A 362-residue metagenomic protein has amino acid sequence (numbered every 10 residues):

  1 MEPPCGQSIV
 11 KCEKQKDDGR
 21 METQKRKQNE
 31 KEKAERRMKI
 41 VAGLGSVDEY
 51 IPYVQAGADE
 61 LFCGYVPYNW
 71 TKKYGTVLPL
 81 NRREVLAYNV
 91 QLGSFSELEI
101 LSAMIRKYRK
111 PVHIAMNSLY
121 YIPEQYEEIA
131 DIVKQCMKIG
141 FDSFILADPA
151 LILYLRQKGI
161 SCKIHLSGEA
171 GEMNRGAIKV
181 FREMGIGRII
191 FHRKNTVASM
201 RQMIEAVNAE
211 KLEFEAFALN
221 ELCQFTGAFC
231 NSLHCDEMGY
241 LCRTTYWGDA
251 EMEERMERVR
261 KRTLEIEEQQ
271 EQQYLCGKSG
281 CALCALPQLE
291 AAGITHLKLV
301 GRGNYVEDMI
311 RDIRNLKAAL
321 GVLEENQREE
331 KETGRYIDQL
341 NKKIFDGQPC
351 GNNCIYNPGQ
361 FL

Functional and structural regions predicted by a protein language model:
D17-D18, N29: Acidic/polar hotspots within intrinsically disordered regions
K25, K31-A170, A198-L362: Active-site pocket-lining/capping segments in soluble small-molecule metabolic enzymes
M184-G185, I190-R193, F214-N220: Glycine- and acidic-residue-rich phosphate-binding/metal-coordinating active-site segment common to enzymes that handle
